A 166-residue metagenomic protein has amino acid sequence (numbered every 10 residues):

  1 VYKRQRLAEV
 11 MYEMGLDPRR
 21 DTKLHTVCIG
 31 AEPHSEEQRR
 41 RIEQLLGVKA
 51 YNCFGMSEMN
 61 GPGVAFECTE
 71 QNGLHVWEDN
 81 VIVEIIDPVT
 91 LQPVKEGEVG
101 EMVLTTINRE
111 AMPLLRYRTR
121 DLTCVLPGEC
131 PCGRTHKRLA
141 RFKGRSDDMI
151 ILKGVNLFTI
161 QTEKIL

Functional and structural regions predicted by a protein language model:
K3-L166: Active-site glycine/GP-rich loop and adjacent strand/helix microenvironment that borders small-molecule binding pockets
